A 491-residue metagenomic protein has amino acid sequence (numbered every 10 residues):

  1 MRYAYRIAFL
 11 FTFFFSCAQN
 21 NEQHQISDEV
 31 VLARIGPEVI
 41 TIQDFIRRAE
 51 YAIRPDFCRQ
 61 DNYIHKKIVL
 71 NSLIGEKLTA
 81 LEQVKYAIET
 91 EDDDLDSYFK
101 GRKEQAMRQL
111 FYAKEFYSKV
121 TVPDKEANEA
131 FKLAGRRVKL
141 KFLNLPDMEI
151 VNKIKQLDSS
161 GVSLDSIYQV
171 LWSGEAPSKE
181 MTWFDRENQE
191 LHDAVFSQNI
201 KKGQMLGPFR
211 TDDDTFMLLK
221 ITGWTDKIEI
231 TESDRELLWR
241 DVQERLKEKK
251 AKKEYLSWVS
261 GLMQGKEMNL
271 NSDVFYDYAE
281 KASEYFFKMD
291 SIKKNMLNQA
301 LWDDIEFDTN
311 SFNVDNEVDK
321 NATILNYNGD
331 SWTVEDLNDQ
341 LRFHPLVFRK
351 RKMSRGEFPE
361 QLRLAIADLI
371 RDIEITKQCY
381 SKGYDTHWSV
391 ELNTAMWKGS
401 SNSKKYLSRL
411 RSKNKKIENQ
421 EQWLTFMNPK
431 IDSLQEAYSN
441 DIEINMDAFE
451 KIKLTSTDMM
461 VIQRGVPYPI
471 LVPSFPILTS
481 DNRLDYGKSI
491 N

Functional and structural regions predicted by a protein language model:
M1-D28: Bacterial Sec-dependent N-terminal signal peptides
A18-A106, S233, F312-K405, R409-E418 (+1 more regions): N-terminal targeting/tethering segments
N21-S27, D61-N62, E115-N128, K132-L140 (+1 more regions): Interfacial loop/beta elements and low-complexity acidic/Ser/Thr-rich segments of macromolecular assembly/processing
V31-L32, I68, T121-M148, L191-R235 (+5 more regions): Proteostasis/folding factors centered on peptidyl-prolyl cis-trans isomerases
E38-I42, R59-K67, N71-S72, E76 (+23 more regions): Solvent-exposed, acidic/flexible segments
A49-D56, L73, K77, L81-E82 (+23 more regions): Sec/Tat-exported extracytoplasmic proteins
C58-Y63, D92, D96, N152-F196 (+7 more regions): Peptidyl-prolyl cis-trans isomerase
S97-Y98, A194, M205, D234 (+1 more regions): Preference for long, solvent-exposed alpha-helical segments and helix-linker "stalks"
